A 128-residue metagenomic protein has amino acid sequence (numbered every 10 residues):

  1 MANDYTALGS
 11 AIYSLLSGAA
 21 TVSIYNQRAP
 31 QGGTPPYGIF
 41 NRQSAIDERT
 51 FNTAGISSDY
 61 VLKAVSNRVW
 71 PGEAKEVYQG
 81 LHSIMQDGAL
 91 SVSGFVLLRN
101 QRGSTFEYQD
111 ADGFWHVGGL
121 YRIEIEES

Functional and structural regions predicted by a protein language model:
M1-I24, R28-P30, Q43-S128: Charged, amphipathic alpha-helical segments and their flanking helix caps
T34-S44: A short, hydrophobic beta-strand-centered structural micro-motif
